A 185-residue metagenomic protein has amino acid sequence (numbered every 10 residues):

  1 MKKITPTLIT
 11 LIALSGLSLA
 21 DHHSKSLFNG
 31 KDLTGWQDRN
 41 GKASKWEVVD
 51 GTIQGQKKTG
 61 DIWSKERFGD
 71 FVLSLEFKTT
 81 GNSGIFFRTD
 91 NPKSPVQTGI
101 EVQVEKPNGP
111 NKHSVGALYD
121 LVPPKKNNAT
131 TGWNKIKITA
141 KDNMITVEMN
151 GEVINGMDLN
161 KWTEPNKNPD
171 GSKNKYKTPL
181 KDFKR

Functional and structural regions predicted by a protein language model:
M1-I4: Positively charged n-region of N-terminal signal peptides that target proteins for export
P6-T7, P92: General helical structural elements
T7-G16: Bacterial N-terminal signal peptides
L19-R185: Carbohydrate-interacting regions of secretory-pathway proteins
